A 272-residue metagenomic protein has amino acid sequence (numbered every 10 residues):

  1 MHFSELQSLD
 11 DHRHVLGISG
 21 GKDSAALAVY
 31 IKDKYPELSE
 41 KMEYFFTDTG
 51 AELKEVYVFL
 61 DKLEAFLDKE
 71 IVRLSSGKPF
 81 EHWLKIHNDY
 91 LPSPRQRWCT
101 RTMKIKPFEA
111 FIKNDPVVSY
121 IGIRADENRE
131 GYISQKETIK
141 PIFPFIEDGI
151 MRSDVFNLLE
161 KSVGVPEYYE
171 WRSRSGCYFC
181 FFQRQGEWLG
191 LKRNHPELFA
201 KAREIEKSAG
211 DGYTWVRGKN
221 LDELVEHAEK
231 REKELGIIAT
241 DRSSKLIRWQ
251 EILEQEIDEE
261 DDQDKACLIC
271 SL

Functional and structural regions predicted by a protein language model:
M1-L272: Nucleotide-activated chemistry modules centered on ATP-dependent adenylation/adenylyltransferase
